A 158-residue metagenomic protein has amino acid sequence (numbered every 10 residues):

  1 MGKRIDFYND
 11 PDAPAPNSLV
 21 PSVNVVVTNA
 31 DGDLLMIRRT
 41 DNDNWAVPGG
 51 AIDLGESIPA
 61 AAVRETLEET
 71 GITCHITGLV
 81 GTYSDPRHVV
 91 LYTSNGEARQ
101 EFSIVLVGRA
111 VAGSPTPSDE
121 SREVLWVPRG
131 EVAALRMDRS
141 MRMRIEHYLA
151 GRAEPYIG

Functional and structural regions predicted by a protein language model:
M1-N24, G96: Acidic, metal-coordinating catalytic segment for phosphate/diphosphate chemistry, firing primarily on the Nudix
K3, P21-V23, G32, F102-I104 (+1 more regions): Change "...and in nucleic-acid phosphodiester-cleaving endonucleases..." to "...and in nucleic-acid processing enzymes
V20, T40-N42, V47, C74 (+1 more regions): Short connector loops at helix/strand junctions that flank enzyme active sites, especially segments positioning acidic
V27, V105-R109, W126: Short, well-ordered beta-strand micro-motif
N29, D33-I72: Conserved Nudix-box catalytic region and its N-terminal flanking loop in Nudix hydrolases and closely related
D43-N44, P115-G158: Nudix hydrolase/Nudix homology domain
T73-Y83: A short coil-to-beta-strand element that immediately follows conserved catalytic motifs
D85-S114: Active-site-adjacent beta-strand/loop module that shapes the phosphate/pyrophosphate-binding cleft
